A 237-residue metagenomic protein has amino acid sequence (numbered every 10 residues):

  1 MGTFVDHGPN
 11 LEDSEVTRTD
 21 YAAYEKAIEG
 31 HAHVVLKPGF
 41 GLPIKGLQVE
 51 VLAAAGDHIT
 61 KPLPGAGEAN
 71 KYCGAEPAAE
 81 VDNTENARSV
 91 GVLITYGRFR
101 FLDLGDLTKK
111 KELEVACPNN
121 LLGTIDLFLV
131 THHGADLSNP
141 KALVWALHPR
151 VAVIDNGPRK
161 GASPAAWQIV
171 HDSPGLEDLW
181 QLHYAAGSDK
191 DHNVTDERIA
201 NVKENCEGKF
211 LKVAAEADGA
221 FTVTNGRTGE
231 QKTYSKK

Functional and structural regions predicted by a protein language model:
M1-K237: Non-globular, low-confidence helical/coil segments that flank catalytic cores
